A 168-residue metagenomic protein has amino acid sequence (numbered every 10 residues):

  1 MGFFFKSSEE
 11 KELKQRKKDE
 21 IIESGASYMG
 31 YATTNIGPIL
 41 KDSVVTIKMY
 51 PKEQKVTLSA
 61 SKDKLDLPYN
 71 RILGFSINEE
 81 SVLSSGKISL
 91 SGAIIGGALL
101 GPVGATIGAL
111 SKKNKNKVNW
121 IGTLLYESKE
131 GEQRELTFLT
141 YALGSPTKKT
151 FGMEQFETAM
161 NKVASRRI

Functional and structural regions predicted by a protein language model:
M1-K55, K64: Anionic N-terminal interaction surfaces
F3-K17, F75-I168: Acidic, Ser/Thr- and proline-rich intrinsically disordered linker/docking segments of eukaryotic scaffolds
L40-D42, L58-A60, K117-N119: Short solvent-exposed loop/turn micro-motifs enriched in small/polar/acidic residues
I47-S91, K129-E130: Add "or lipid-surface remodeling" -> "...that mediate pore formation, membrane permeabilization, membrane fusion
